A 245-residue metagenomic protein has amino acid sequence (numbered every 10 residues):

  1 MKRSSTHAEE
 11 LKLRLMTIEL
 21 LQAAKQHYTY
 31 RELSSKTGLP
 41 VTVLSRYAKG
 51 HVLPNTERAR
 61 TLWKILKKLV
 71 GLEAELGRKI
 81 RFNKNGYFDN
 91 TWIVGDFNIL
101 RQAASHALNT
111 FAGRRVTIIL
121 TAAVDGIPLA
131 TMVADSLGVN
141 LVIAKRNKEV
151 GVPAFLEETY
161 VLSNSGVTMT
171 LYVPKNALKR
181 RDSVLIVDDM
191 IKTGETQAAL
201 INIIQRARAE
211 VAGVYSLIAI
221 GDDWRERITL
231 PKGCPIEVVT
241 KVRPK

Functional and structural regions predicted by a protein language model:
K2-L13, I201-K245: PRPP-dependent phosphoribosyltransferase catalytic core
S5-H27, R31-E32, A48-R115: Active-site-facing substrate-recognition patch
S35: Alpha-helical residues within the helix-turn-helix
V116-A123: Short glycine-rich phosphate-binding loop at a beta-alpha junction
L129-L137: Short Gly/Thr/Asp-enriched flexible loops that form oxyanion-binding sites at enzyme active sites
V139-V184: Short, glycine/charge-rich flexible loops or terminal/linker lids adjacent to PRPP-binding catalytic cores
K179-D182, I186-R206, E210-A212: Active-site/ligand-binding-proximal alpha/beta "capping" segment
